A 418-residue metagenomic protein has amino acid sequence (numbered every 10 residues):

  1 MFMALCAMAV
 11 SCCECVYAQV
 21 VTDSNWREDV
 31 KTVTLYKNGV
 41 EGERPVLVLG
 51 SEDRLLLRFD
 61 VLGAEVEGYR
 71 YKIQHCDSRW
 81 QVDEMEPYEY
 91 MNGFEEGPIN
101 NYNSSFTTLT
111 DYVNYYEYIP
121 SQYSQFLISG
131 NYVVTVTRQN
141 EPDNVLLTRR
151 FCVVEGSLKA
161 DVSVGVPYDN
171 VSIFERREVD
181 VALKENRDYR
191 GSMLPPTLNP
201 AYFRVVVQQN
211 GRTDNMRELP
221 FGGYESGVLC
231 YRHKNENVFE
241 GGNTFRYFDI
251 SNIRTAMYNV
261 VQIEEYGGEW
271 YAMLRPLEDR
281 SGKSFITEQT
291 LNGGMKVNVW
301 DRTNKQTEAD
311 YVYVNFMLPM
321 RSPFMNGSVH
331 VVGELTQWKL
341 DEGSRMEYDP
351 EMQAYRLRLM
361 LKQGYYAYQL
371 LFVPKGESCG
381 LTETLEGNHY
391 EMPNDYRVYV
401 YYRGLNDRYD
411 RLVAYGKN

Functional and structural regions predicted by a protein language model:
M1-Q19: Bacterial Sec-dependent N-terminal signal peptides
V21, V153-R176, H389-V413: Low-complexity, Pro/Ser/Thr- and charge-rich linker/hinge segments at domain boundaries
N25-H75, S172-E185, D301-F316: Contiguous beta-strand segments within globular domains
S78-W80, S124, R138-L146, R212 (+2 more regions): Short acidic/polar inter-strand loop motif in beta-rich domains
N92-Y115, T213-F221, N315-Q363, K375-G404: Aromatic-rich carbohydrate-binding modules that target alpha-glucans
L109-Q139: Ligand-binding face of N-terminal immunoglobulin V-set domains in extracellular IgSF glycoproteins
P196-K283: Long, internal scaffold/assembly segments composed of regular secondary structure
R275-M325, L412-N418: Basic K/R-rich, polyanion-interacting modules in nucleoproteins and related proteins
